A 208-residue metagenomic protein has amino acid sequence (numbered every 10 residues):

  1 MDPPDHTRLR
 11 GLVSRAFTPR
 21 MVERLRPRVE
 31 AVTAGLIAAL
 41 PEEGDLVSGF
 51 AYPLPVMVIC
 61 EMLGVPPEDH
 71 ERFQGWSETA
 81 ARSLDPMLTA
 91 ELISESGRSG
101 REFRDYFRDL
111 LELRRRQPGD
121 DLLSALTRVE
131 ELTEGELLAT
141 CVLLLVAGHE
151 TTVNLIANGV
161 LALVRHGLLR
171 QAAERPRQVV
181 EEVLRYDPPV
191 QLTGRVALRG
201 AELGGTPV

Functional and structural regions predicted by a protein language model:
M1-V208: Cytochrome P450
